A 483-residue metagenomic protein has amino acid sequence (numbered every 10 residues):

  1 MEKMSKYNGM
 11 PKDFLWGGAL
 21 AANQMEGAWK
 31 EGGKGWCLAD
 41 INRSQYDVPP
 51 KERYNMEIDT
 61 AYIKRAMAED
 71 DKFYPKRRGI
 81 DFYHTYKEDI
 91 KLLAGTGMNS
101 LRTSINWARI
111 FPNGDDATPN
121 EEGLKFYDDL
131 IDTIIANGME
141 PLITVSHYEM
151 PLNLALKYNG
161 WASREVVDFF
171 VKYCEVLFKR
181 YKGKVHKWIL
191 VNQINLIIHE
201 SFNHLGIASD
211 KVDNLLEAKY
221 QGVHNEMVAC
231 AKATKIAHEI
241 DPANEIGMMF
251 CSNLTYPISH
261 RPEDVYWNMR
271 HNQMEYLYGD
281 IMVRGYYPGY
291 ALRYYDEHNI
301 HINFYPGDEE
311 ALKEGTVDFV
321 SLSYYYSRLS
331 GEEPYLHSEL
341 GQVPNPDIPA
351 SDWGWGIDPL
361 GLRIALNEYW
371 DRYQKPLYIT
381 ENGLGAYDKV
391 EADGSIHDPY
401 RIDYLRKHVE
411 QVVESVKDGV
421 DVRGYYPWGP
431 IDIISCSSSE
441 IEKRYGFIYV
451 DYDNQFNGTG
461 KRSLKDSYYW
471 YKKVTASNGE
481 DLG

Functional and structural regions predicted by a protein language model:
E2-D70, A94, N113-D115, L124-G483: Active-site region of glycoside hydrolase catalytic domains
D71-T85, A162-R164: Active-site mouth loops of central-metabolism enzymes
K76, Y83, G114-A117, S415: Short, flexible active-site loop motifs that bind/organize anionic cofactors or intermediates
G79-K91, P112, G123: Internal amphipathic alpha-helical repeat/solenoid segments
T85-N106, E314-V320: Catalytic domains of carbohydrate-active enzymes, especially glycoside hydrolases
I105-P119: Glycine-rich, proline-tolerant flexible connector loops at the mouths of alpha/beta enzymes
